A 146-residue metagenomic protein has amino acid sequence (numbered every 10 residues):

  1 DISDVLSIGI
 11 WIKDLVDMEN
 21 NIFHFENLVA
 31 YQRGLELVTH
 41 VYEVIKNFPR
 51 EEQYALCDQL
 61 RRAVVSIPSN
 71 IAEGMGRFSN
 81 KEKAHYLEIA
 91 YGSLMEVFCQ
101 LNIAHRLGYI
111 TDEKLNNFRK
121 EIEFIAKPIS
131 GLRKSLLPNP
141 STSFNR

Functional and structural regions predicted by a protein language model:
D1-R146: Amphipathic alpha-helical assembly/interaction segments
